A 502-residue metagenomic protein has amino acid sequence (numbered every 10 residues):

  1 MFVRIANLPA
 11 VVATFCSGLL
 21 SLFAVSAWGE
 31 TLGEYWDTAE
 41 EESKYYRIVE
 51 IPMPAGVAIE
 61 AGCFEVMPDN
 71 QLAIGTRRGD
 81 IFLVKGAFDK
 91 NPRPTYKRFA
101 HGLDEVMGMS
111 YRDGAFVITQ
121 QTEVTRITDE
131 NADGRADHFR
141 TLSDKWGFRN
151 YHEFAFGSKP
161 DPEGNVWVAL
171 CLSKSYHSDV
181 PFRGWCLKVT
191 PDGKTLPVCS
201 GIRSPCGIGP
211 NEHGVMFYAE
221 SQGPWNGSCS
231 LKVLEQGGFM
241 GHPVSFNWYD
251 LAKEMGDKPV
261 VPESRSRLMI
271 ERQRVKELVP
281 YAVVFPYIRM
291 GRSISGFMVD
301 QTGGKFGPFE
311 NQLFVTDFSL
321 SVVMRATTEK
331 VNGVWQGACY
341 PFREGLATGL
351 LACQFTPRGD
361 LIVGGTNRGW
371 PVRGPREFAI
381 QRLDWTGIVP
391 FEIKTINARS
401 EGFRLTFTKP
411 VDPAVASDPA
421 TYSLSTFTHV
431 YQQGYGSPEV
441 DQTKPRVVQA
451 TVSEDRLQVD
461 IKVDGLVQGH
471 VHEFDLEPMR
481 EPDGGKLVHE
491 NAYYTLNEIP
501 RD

Functional and structural regions predicted by a protein language model:
P9-S26: Bacterial N-terminal signal peptides
L19, T386-T395, D412, H429 (+2 more regions): Acidic, Ser/Thr/Gly/Pro-rich low-complexity segments and short DxT(G/T)-type signature motifs
W28-P390, R399: Beta-propeller domains with acidic blade repeats across secreted/periplasmic ectodomains and cytosolic WD/CNH propellers
P205, G369-W370, V411-A414, Q468-G469 (+1 more regions): Short beta-strands and strand-coil junctions in structured, solvent-facing domains, enriched
E401-L405, V459: Structural beta-strand segments of beta-rich domains
R404-Q449, F474-E481, E490-Y493: Short, surface-exposed alpha-helix to beta-strand junction/turn motifs within ectodomains of secreted and cell-envelope
V452-H470: A surface-exposed beta-strand-loop module
